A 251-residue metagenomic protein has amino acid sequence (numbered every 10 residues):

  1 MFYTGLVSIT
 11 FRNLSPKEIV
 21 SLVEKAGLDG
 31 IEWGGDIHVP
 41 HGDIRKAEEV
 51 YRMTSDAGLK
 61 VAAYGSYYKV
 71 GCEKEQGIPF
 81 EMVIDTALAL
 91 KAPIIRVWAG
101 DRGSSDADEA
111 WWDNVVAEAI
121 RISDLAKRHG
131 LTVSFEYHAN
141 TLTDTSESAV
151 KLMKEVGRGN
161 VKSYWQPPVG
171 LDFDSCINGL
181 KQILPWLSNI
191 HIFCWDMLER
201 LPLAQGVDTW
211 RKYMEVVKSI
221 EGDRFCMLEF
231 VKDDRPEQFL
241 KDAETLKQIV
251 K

Functional and structural regions predicted by a protein language model:
M1-I94, R158, K162, P185 (+3 more regions): N-terminal pre-domain/capping segments
E24, S55, L88, I120 (+3 more regions): Residue-level signal for alpha-helix termini/capping positions
G30-W33, Y64, S123-M214: Acidic/histidine-rich catalytic cores of soluble enzymes
I37-V39, V70-E73, D101-D108, D172-D174 (+1 more regions): A short acidic, helix-capping loop that chelates divalent metal ions and anchors anionic groups
D43-E49, Q76-M82, D108-A119, S146-V150 (+2 more regions): Charged helix-capping and loop-helix junction motifs
L59, A92-P93, L131, I220-R224: A short helix->loop->beta-strand "cap" motif at the edges of active sites that frequently abuts
A92-A107, H129-H138: Active-site groove signature of glycoside hydrolases
M227-V231: Short acidic/histidine-rich active-site segments
